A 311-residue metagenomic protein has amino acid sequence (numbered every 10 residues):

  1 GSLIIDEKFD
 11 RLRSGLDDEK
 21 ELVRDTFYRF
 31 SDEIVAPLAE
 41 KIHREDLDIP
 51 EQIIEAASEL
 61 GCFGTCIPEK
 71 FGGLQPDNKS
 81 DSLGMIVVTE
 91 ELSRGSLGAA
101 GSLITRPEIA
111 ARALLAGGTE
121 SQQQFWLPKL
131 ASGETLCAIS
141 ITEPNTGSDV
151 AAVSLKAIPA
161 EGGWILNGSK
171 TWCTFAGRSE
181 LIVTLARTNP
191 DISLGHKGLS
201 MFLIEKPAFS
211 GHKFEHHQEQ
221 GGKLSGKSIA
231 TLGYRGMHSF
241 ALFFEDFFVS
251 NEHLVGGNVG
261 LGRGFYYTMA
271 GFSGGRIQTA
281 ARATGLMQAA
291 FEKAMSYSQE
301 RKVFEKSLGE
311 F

Functional and structural regions predicted by a protein language model:
G1-R11, G15-E19, V23-D25: Extended, charge-enriched "interface" segments that sit outside catalytic cores
K8-G15, E40-E51, L74-K79, V255-Q278 (+1 more regions): Glycine-rich cofactor-pocket loops
G15, G101, P128-T284, Q288: FAD-binding core of flavoproteins
R24, Y28, M85, T89 (+4 more regions): Hydrophobic face of alpha-helices
Y28-K41: N-terminal capping segment at the start of a domain
H43, I54-A57, S140: Gly/Pro-rich turn-and-neighbor structural signature
E59-G133, F175-L181: Internal helix-loop-helix
